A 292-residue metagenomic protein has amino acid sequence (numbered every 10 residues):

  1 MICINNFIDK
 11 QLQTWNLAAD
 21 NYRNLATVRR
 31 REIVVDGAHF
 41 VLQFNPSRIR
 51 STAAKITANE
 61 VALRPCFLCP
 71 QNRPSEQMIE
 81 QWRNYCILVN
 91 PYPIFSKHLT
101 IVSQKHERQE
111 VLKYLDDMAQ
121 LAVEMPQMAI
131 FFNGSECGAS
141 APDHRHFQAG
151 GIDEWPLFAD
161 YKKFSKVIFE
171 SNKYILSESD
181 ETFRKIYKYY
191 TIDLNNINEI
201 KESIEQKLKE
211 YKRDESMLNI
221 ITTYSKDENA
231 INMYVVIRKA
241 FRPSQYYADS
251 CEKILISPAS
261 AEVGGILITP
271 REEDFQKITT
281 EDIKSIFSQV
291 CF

Functional and structural regions predicted by a protein language model:
M1-D117, S140, I152-K188, N195-F292: Active-site microenvironments that recognize anionic phosphate/pyrophosphate groups
E110-L112, A122-M125: Helix-hairpin-helix/helix-loop-helix acidic hairpins
E124-A159: Active-site beta-strand/loop microenvironment that shapes enzyme catalytic pockets
